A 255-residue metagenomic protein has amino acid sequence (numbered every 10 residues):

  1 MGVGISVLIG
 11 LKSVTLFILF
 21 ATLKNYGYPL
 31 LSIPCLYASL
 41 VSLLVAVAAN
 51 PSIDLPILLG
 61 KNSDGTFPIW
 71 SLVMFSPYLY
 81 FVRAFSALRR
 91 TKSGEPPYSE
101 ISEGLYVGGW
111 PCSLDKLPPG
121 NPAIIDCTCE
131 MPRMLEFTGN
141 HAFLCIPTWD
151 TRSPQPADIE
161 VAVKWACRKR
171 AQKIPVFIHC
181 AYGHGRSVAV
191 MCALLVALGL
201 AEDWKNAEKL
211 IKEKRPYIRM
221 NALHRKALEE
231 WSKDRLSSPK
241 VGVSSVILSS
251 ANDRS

Functional and structural regions predicted by a protein language model:
M1-E103, K233-S237, V241-S255: Non-catalytic regulatory/accessory regions that flank a structured catalytic core
V3-G4, P68, G109-C112, Q155 (+3 more regions): Alpha-helix initiation/capping motif
M74-I178, Y182, A193-P239: Cysteine-based protein phosphatase catalytic domain of the PTP/DSP
H184-V190: Glycine-rich nucleophile elbow surrounding the catalytic serine of serine-hydrolase chemistry
